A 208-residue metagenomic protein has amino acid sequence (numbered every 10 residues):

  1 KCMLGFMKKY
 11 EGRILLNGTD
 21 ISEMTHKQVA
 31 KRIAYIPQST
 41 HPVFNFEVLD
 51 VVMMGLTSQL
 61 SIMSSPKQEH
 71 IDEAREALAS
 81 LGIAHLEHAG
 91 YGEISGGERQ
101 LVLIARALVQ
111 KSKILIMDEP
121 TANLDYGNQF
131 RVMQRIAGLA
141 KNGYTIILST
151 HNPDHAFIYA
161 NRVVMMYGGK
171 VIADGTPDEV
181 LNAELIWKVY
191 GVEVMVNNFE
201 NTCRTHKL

Functional and structural regions predicted by a protein language model:
L4: Helix-to-loop junction immediately C-terminal to a conserved catalytic motif
G12-T19, V29: Conserved ABC transporter NBD signature motif
M53, Q68-L86: Conserved ABC ATPase "signature" region
G90-I94, E98: Conserved ABC ATPase signature
L115-D118: Catalytic Walker B motif of ABC-type/P-loop ATPase nucleotide-binding domains
K188-L208: ABC ATPase nucleotide-binding domains
